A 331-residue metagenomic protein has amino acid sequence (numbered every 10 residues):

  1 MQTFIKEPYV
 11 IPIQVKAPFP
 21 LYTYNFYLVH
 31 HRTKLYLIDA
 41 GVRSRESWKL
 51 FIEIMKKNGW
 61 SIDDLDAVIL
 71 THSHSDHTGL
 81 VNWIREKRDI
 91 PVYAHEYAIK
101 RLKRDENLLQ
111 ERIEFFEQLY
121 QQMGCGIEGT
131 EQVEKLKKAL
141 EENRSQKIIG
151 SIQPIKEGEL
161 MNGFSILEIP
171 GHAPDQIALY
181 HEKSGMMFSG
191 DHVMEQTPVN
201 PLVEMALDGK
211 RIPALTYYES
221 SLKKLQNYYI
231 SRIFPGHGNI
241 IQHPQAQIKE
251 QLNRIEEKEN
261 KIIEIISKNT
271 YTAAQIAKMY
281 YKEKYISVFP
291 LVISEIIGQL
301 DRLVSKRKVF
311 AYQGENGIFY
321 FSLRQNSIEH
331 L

Functional and structural regions predicted by a protein language model:
Q2-N58, L179-E195: Conserved beta-strand hairpin/beta-sheet module of binuclear metal-dependent hydrolase folds, prominently
F19-L21, I155, I169-A173, L331: A short catalytic or substrate-binding loop motif that flags glycine-/basic-rich loops and adjacent residues that bind
Y22, R43-W48, K56-K156: Active-site HxH/HxHxD metal-binding segment of metal-dependent hydrolases
V29, D39, H72, V92-H95 (+8 more regions): Divalent metal-coordination and catalytic microenvironments
L35-L37, V68, P91, E168 (+2 more regions): Hydrophobic "anchor" residues on beta-strands that sit immediately upstream of conserved functional sites
R43-S44, S165-R254: Metallo-beta-lactamase
K261-L331: C-terminal regulatory/interaction regions
